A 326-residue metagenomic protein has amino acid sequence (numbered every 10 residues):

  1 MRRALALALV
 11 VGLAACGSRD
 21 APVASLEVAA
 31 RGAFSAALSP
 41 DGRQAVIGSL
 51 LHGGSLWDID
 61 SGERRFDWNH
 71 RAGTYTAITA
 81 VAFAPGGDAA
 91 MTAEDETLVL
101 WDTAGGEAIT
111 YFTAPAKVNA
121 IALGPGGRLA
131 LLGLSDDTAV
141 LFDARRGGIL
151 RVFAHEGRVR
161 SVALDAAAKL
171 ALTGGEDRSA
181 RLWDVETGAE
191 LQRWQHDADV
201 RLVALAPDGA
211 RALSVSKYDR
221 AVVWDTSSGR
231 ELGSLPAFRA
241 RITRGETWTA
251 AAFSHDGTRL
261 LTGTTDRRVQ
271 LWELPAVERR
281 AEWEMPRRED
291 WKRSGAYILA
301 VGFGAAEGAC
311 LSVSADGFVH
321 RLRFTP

Functional and structural regions predicted by a protein language model:
M1-A14: Sec-dependent bacterial lipoprotein signal peptides
C16-P326: WD40-repeat beta-propeller superdomains and closely related acidic/aromatic-rich repeat-like regions
